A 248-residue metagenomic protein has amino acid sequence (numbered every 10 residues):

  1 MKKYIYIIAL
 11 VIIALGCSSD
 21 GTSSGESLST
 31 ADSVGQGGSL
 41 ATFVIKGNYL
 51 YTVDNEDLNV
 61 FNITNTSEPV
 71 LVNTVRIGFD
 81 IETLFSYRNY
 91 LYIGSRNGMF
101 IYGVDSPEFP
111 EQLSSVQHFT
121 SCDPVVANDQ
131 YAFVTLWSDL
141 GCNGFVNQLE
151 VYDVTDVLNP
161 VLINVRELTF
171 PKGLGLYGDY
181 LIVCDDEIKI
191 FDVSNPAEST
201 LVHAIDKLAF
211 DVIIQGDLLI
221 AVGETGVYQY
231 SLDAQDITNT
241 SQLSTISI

Functional and structural regions predicted by a protein language model:
Y4-I13: Sec-dependent N-terminal signal peptides
C17-I248: Feature marking well-ordered beta-strand scaffolds used for ligand recognition
